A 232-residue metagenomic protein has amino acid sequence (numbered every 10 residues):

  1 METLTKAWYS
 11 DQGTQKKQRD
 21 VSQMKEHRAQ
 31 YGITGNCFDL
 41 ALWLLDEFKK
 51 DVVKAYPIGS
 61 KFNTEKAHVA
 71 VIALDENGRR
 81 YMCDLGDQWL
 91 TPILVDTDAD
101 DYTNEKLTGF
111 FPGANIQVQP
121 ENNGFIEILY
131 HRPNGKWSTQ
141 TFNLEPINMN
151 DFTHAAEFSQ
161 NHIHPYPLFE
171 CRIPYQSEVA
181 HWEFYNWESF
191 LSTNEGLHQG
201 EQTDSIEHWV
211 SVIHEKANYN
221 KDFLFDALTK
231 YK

Functional and structural regions predicted by a protein language model:
M1-G32: Secondary-structure boundary elements
K16-Q23, R28, E145-S159, E201-I206: General structural signal for secondary-structure boundaries
I33-A41: Active-site acidic/histidine clusters and adjacent loop/turn architecture that either coordinate catalytic ions
A41-Q117: Hydrophobic/aromatic-rich core segments of domains that either
L85-Q88, L129-K136, S192-E201: Secondary-structure transition/turn motif
W89-W187: Internal, well-folded beta-alpha domain core
I163-K232: Extended, charged low-complexity segments that frequently continue into or abut oligomerization scaffolds
